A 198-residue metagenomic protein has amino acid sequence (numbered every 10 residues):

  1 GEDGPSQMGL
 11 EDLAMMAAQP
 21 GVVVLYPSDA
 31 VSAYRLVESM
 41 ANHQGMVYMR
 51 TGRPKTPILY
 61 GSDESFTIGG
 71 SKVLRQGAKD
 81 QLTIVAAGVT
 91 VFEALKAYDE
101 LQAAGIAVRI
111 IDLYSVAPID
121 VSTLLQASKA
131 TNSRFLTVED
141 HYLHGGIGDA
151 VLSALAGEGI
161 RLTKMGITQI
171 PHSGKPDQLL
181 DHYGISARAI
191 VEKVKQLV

Functional and structural regions predicted by a protein language model:
G1-T83: Conserved thiamine diphosphate
R50-V198: Thiamine diphosphate
